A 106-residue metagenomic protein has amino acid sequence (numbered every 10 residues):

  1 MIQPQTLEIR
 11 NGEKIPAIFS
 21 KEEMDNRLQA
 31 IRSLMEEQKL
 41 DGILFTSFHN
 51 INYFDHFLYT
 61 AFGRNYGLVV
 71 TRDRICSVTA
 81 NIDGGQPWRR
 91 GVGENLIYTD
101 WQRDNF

Functional and structural regions predicted by a protein language model:
M1-F106: A composition/biophysics-driven feature that prefers long, compositionally simple stretches
